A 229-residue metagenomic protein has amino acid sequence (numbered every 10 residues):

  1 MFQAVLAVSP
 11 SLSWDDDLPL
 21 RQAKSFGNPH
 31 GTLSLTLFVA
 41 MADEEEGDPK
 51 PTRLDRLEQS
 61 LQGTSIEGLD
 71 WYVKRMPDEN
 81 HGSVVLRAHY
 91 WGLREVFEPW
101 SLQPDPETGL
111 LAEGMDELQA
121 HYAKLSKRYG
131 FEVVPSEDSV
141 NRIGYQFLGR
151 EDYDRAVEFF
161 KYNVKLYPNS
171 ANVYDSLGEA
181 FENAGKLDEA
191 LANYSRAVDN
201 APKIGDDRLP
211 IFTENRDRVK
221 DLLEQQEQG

Functional and structural regions predicted by a protein language model:
M1-A184, N193-D206, P210-D217, E224: Non-catalytic cap/lid and distal C-terminal segments of serine-dependent acyl enzymes
Q226-G229: Short, solvent-exposed mixed-charge patches
